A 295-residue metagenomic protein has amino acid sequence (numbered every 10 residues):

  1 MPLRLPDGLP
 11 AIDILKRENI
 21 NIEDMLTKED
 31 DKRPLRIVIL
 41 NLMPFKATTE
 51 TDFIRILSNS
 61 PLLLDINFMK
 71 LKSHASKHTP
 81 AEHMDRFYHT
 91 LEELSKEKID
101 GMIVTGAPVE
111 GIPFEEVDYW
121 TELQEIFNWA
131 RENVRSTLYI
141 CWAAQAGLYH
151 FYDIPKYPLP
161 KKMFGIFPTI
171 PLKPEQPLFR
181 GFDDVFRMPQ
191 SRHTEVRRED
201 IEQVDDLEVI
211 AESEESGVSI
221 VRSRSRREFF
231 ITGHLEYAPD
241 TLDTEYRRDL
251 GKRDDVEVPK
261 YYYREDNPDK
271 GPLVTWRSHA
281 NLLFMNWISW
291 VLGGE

Functional and structural regions predicted by a protein language model:
M1-S73, H89-L94, K98, E125 (+1 more regions): Amide-donor transfer/coupling interface in amidating biosynthetic enzymes
T49-D52, H78-A81, F114-E115: Short, glycine/acidic-enriched capping/hinge loops at junctions between secondary-structure elements
K72-D85: N-terminal beta-loop-helix "entrance" segment that forms/cooperates in small-molecule cofactor or anionic ligand
G101: Short, Asp-centered acidic motifs that coordinate Mg2+ and/or phosphate in catalytic or ligand-binding sites
V104-K173: Cysteine-nucleophile active-site neighborhood
